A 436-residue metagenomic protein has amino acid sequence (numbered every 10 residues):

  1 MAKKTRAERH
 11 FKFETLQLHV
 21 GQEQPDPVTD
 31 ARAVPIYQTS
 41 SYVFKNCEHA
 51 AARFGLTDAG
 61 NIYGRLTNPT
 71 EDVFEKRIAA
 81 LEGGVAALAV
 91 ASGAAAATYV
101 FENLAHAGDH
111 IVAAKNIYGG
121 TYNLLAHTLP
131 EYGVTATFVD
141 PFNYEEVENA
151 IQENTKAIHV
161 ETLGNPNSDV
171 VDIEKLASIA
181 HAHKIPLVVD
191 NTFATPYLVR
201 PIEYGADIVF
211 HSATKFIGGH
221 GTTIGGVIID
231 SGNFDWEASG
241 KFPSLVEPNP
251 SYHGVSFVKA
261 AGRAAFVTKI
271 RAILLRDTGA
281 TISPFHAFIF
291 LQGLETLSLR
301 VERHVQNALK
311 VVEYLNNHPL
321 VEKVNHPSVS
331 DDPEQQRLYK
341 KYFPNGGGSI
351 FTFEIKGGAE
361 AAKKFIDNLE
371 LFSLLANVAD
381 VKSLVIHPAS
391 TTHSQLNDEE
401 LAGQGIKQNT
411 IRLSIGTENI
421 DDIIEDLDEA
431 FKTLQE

Functional and structural regions predicted by a protein language model:
M1-D58: N-terminal glycine-rich, Lys/His-bearing helix-loop that initiates the first secondary-structure elements of many
M1-K4, A126, T135, E153 (+4 more regions): PLP-dependent enzyme catalytic core of the Aspartate aminotransferase-like
A2-E8, G21-P25, A87-H318, N325: Conserved PLP-enzyme active-site core in the AAT-like
P25, V43-C47, D235-W236, L297 (+3 more regions): Short, acidic Gly/Pro/Ser/Thr-rich loop/turn segments
N46-A95, G120-H127: Conserved N-terminal alpha-helix of the aminotransferase class I/II PLP-enzyme fold
L163, T192-A194, V329, K356 (+1 more regions): Active-site beta-loop-alpha junctions enriched in small/polar residues
I229, T352-E354, S414-G416: Short hydrophobic/aromatic beta-strand micro-patches that form the beta-sheet surface supporting nucleotide- or nucleic
T278-T281, F285-A287, Q292, T296 (+4 more regions): Conserved small-domain helix->loop->beta segment predominantly found in fold-type I
